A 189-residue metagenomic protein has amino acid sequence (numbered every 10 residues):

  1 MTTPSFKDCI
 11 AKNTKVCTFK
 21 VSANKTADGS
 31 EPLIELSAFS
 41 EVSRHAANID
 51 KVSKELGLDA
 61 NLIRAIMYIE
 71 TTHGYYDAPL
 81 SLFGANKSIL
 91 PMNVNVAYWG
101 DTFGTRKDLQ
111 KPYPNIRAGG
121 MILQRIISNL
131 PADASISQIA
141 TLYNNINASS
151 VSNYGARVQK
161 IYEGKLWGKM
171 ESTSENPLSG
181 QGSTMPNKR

Functional and structural regions predicted by a protein language model:
M1, N187-R189: Short, solvent-exposed mixed-charge patches
T2-K7: Acidic, Ser/Thr/Pro-rich regulatory low-complexity segments at or just upstream of the first helical elements of major
A11-M185: Catalytic glycan-binding domains that act on GlcNAc-containing polysaccharides
